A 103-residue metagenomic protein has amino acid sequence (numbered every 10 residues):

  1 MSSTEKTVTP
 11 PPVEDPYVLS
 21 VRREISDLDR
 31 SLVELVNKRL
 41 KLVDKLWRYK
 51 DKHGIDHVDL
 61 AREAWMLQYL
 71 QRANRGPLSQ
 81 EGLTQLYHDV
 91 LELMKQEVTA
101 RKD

Functional and structural regions predicted by a protein language model:
S2-D103: Domain-level signature for soluble enzymes in the chorismate/prephenate branch of the shikimate pathway
